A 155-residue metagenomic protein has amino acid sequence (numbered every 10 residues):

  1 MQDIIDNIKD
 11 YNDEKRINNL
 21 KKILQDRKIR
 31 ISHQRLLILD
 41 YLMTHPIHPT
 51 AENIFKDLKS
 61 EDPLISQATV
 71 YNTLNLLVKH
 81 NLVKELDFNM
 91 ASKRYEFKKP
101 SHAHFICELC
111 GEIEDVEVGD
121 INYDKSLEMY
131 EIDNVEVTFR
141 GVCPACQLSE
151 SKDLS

Functional and structural regions predicted by a protein language model:
M1-K28: N-terminal leader segment of winged-helix/HTH proteins
I29, M43-P46, S60-E61: Short helix-capping/hinge SLiMs at alpha-helix to coil transitions
I31-H33: Short helix-coil-helix linker/hinge
L36-Y41: Pre-recognition alpha-helix immediately N-terminal to the DNA-recognition helix within helix-turn-helix or winged-helix
N53-K59, V70: A short acidic, leucine-rich amphipathic alpha-helix
V70-H80: Basic amphipathic alpha-helical segments that dock to polyanions
K79-S155: Non-DNA-binding regulatory cores of transcription-related proteins, predominantly C-terminal effector-binding
